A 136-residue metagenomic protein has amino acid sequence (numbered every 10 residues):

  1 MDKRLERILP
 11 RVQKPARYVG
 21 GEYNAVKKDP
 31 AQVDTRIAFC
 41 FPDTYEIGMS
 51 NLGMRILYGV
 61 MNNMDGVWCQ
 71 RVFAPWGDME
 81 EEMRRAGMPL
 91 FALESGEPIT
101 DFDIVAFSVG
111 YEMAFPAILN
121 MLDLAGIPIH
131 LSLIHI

Functional and structural regions predicted by a protein language model:
M1-K14: Helix-enriched interaction subdomains in cytosolic or periplasmic regions, typified by TIR/SEFIR signaling/NADase cores
C40-P42, V72, S108: Short hydrophobic segments within beta-strands
P42, G48-G59, V67, G87 (+1 more regions): Low-complexity, highly charged intrinsically disordered N-terminal segments that act as targeting/localization
D65-A86: Short connector loops at secondary-structure junctions
E82-I99: Glycine-rich, highly charged phosphate/nucleotide-binding loops
E94-P98, G110-H130: Extended catalytic core of nucleotide-activated donor transferases of GT-like folds
I134-I136: Conserved small/polar residues in nucleotide/adenosyl-binding loops
